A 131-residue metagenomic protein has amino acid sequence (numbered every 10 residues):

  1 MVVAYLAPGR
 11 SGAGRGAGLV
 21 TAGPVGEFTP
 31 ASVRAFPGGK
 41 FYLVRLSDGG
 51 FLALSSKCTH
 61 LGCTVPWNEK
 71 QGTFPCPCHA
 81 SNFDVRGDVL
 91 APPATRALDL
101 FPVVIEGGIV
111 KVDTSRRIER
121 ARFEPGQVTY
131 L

Functional and structural regions predicted by a protein language model:
M1-Q71, D99-L131: N-terminal pre-ligand scaffold of iron-sulfur
V25, A80-S81: Short, surface-exposed secondary-structure edge patches
W67-K70, N82-D88: Iron-sulfur (Fe-S) cluster-binding segments and ferredoxin-like electron-carrier domains, especially [2Fe-2S]
G72-A80, L90-D99: Short cysteine/histidine-rich metal-coordination sites, predominantly Zn2+-binding motifs
